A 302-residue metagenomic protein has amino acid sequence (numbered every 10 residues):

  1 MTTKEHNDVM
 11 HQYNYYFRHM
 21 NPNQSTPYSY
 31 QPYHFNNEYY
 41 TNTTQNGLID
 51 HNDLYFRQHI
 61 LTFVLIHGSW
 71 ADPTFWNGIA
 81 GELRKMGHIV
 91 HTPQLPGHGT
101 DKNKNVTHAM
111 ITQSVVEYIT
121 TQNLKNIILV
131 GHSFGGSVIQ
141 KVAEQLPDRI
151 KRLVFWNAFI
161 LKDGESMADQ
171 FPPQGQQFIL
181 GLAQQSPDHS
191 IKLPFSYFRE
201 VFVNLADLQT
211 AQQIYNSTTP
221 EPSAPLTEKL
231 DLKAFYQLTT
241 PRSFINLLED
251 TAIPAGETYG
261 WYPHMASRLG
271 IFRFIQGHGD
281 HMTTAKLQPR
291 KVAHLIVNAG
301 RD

Functional and structural regions predicted by a protein language model:
T62-T100: Conserved HGGG/HGGXW glycine-rich cap/lid loop of the alpha/beta-hydrolase fold
I89, L95-I128, E144-Q145, A168-F171: Active-site loop/oxyanion-hole signature of alpha/beta-hydrolase fold enzymes
I128-D163: Conserved hydrolase catalytic core segment
E144, F155-S186, P225: Flexible "cap/lid" loop of the alpha/beta hydrolase fold
S217-F235: Active-site nucleophile elbow and catalytic-triad environment of alpha/beta-hydrolase enzymes
F244-N246: Short beta-strand/loop motif that positions the catalytic acidic residue of the alpha/beta-hydrolase fold
L248-G279, Q288: Conserved loop-alpha-helix segment in the C-terminal half of the alpha/beta-hydrolase fold that carries the catalytic
A285-N298: Post-His helix in hydrolase/transferase enzymes
